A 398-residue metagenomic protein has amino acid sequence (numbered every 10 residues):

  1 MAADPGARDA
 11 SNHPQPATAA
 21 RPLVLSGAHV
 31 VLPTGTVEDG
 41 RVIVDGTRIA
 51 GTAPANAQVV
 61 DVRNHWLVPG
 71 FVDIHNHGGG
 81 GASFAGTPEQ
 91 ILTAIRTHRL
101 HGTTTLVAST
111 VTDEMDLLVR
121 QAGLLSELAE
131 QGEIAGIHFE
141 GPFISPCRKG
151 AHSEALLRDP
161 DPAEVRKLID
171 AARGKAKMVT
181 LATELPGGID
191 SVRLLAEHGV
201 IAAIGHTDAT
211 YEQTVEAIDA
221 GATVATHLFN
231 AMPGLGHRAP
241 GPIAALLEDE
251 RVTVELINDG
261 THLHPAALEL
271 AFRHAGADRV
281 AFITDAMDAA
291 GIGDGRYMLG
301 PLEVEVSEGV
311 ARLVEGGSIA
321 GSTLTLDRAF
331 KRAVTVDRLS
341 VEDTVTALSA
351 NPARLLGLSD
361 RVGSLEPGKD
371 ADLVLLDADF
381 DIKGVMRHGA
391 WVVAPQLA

Functional and structural regions predicted by a protein language model:
D4-V68: Histidine-rich, glycine-flanked metal-binding segment
A28, R354, S364-A398: C-terminal cap of metal-dependent C-N hydrolases
H65-R120: Metal-associated gating/positioning segment near the N- to mid-region
H77-P88, A151-R158, A203-G205: Active-site mouth loops of central-metabolism enzymes
R96-V107, S145-R173, V215-L228, M232 (+2 more regions): Active-site gating loops and adjacent loop-to-helix segments of metal-dependent hydrolytic enzymes
F139, L195, A225, A333 (+1 more regions): Conserved, mostly hydrophobic/aromatic
R166, D170-D294: Active-site core of metal-dependent hydrolases
A244-V254, F272-T284, A290-L376: His/Asp/Glu-enriched, well-ordered alpha-helical/loop segment that forms or immediately abuts the divalent-metal
